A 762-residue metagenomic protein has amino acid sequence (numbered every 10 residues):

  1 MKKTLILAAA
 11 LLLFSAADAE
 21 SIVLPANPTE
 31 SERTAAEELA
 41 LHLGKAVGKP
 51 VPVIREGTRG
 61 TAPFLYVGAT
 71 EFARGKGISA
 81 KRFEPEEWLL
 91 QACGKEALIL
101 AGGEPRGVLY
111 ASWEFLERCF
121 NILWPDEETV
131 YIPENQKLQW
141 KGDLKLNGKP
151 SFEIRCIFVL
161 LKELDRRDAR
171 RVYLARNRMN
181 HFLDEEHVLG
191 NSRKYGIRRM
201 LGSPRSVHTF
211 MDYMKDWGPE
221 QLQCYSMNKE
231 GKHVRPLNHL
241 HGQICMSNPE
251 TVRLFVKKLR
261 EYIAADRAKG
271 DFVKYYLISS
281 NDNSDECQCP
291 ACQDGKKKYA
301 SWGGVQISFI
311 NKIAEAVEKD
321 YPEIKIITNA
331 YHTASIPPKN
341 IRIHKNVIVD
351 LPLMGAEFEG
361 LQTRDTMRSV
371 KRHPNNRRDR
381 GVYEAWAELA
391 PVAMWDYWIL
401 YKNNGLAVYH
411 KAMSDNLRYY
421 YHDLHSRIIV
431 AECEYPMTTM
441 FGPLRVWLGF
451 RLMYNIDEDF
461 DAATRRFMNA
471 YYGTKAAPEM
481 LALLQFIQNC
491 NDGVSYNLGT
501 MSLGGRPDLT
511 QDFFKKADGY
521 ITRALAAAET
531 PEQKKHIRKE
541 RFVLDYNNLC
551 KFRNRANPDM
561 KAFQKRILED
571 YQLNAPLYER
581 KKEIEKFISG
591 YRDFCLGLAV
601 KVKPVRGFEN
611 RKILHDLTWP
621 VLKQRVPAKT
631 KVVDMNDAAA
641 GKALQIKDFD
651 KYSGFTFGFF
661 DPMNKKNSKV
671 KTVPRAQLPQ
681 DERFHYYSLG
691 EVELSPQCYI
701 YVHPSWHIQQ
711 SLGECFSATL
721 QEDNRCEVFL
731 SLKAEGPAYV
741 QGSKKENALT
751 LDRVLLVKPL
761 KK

Functional and structural regions predicted by a protein language model:
I6, A16-L89, V130, E134-L146: Acidic, contiguous N-terminal accessory segments
A35-E38, H42, A80-K274, S280-S308 (+3 more regions): Feature activates predominantly on carbohydrate-active enzymes
S247-R253, E261, R368-A482, G493: Structured mid-domain segments that build the active-site/substrate or prosthetic-cofactor binding neighborhood
K296-K312, A316, I343-T363, F450-E458: Acidic, His- and aromatic-enriched active-site or binding-groove loops in soluble protein domains that engage sugars
I327-F358, G405-A412, T438-V446: Substrate-binding cleft/loops of secretory-pathway carbohydrate-active enzymes
G449-T672, L678-Q680, H685, D752-V754: Catalytic domains of carbohydrate-active enzymes that cleave complex glycans
V692-H703, E722-F729: Noncatalytic modules at the cell exterior or secretory-pathway interfaces, chiefly beta-strand-rich lectin/adhesion
V702-Q710, S731-K745: Short beta-strand-plus-loop segments that form exposed binding edges in beta-rich domains
